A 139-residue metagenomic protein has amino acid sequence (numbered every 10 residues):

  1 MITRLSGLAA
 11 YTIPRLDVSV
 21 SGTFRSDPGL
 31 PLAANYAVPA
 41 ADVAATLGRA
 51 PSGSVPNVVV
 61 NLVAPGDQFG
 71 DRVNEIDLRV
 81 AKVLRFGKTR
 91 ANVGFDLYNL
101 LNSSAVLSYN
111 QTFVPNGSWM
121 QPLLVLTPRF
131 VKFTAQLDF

Functional and structural regions predicted by a protein language model:
M1-P14: Repeat-solenoid scaffold signature
P14-N57, Q68-D77, A81-F139: C-terminal beta-signal and adjacent terminal beta-strands/loops of Gram-negative outer-membrane beta-barrel proteins
V63-D67: Surface-exposed cleft-lining segments at the edges of enzyme active sites
